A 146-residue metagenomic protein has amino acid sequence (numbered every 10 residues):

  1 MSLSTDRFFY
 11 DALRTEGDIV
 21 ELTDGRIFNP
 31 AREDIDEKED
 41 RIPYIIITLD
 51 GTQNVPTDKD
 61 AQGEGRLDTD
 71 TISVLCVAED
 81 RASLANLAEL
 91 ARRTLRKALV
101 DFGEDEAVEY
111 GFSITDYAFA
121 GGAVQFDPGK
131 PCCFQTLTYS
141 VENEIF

Functional and structural regions predicted by a protein language model:
M1, T5, S83, P131: Conserved acidic
M1-A61, A98, F102-E109: Small/polar-rich, solvent-exposed N-terminal microdomains that initiate assembly or binding
T48, E64-D68, F112-I114: Divalent metal-cofactor coordination and adjacent catalytic microenvironments
V55, A82-L84, I145: Residue-level signal for secondary-structure boundary sites
D60-Q62, Q125-F126: Short, P/G- and charge-enriched loop/turn segments at secondary-structure junctions
G63-G65, E79-V100: Extracellular/virion structural assembly segments
R66-A82, P131-N143: Oligomerization/assembly interface segments of phage tail-like spikes and tubes
R93-F146: Acidic-leaning, charged glycine-interspersed low-complexity segments
